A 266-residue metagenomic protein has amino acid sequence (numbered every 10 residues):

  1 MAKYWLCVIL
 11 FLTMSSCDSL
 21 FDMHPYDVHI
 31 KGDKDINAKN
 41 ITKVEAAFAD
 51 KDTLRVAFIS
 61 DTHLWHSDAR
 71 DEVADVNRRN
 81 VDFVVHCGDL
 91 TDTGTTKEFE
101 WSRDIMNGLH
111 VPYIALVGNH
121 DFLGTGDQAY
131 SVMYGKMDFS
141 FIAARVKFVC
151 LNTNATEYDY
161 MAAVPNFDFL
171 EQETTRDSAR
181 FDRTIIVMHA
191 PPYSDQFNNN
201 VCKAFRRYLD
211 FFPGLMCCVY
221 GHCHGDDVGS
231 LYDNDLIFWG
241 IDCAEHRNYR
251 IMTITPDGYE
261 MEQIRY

Functional and structural regions predicted by a protein language model:
M1-C17: Sec-dependent bacterial lipoprotein signal peptides
C17-W101: N-terminal active-site segment of His-dependent metallophosphoesterases
G32-N40, T96-F181, A204-G214, V228-Q263: Extended active-site neighborhood of metal-dependent phosphoesterases/phosphodiesterases
T53-L54, D82, R145-V146, D182-I185: Alpha/beta-hydrolase fold active-site loops
F58-S60, F83-D89, Y113-N119, I185-H189 (+2 more regions): Active-site neighborhood of phospho(di)ester-bond hydrolases with catalytic His/Asp-centered motifs
T62-S67, L90-K97, F122-D127, D159-M161 (+1 more regions): Acidic-and-aromatic substrate-binding clefts and catalytic sites of carbohydrate-active enzymes
T174-D195: Short acidic, glycine-rich surface-loop motifs adjacent to enzyme active sites
V187, E262-Y266: Short, solvent-exposed aromatic-acidic interface loops
